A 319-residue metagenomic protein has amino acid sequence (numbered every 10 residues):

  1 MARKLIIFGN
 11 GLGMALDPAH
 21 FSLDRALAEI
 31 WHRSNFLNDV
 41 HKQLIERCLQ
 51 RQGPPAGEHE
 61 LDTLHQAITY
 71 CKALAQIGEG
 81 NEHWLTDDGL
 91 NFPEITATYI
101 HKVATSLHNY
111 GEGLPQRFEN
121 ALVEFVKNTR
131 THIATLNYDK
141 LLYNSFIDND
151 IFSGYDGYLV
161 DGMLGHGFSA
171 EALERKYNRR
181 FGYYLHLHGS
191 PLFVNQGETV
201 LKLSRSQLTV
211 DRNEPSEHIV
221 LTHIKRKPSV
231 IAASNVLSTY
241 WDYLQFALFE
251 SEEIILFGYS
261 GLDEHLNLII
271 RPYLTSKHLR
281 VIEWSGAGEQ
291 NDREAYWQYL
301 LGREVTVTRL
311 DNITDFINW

Functional and structural regions predicted by a protein language model:
M1-L16, F21, R25, I30 (+4 more regions): SIR2/sirtuin-family catalytic core signature
M1-T131, L136-N144: Gly/serine-rich nucleotide phosphate-binding loop at the start of the catalytic core of nucleotide/ADP-ribose-handling
L5-G9, H132-N137, G154-G157, Y183-H188 (+2 more regions): A structural signal for short, well-ordered beta-strand segments and their strand-loop junctions that often border
E112-R117, G165-A172, A232-Y243: A Trp-anchored, charged/polar loop motif used as the substrate-binding/catalytic surface of acyl/ester-handling
Y143-I147, N195-S204, L266-I269: A short secondary-structure junction signal
N149-M163, G258: A short alpha->loop->secondary-structure connector
L173-R205: A recognition module on extended beta-rich or small alphabeta surfaces enriched in W/G with H and D/E
F193-I224: Redox- and metal-dependent alpha/beta enzyme cores, enriched for Fe-S-associated oxidoreductases and cofactor-handling
